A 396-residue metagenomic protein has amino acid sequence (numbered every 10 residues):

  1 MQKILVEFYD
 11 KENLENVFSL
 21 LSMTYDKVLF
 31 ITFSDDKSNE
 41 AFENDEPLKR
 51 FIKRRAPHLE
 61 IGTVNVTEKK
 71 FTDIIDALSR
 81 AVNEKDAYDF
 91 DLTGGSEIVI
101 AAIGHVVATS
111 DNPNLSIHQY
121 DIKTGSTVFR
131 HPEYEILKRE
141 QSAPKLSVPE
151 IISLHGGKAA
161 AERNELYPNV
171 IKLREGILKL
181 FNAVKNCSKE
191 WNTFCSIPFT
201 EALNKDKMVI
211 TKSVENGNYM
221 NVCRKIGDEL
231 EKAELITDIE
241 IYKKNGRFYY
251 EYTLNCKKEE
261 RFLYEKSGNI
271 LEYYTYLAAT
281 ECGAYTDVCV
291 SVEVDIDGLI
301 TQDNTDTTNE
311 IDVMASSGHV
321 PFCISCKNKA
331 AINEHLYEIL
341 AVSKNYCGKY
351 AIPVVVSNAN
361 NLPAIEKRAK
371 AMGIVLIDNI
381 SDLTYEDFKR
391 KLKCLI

Functional and structural regions predicted by a protein language model:
M1-A87, A101-N309, H319-V320, Y337 (+1 more regions): Long, low-complexity, Lys/Arg-enriched
K11-E12, G94-S96, K329: Short glycine-rich anion-binding loops that position phosphate/pyrophosphate groups of nucleotides and phosphorylated
A87-T93: Short glycine-rich phosphate-binding loop at a beta-alpha junction
L92, I98-A101: C-terminal structured interaction module
T93, D312-M314, K327: Anionic group-transfer/hydrolysis microenvironments
M314-C323: Active-site beta-strand-loop-beta-strand hairpin of nuclease catalytic cores that positions key catalytic residues
C326-H335: Short beta-strand-loop-alpha-helix junction that forms the active-site gateway of nucleic-acid-processing nucleases
